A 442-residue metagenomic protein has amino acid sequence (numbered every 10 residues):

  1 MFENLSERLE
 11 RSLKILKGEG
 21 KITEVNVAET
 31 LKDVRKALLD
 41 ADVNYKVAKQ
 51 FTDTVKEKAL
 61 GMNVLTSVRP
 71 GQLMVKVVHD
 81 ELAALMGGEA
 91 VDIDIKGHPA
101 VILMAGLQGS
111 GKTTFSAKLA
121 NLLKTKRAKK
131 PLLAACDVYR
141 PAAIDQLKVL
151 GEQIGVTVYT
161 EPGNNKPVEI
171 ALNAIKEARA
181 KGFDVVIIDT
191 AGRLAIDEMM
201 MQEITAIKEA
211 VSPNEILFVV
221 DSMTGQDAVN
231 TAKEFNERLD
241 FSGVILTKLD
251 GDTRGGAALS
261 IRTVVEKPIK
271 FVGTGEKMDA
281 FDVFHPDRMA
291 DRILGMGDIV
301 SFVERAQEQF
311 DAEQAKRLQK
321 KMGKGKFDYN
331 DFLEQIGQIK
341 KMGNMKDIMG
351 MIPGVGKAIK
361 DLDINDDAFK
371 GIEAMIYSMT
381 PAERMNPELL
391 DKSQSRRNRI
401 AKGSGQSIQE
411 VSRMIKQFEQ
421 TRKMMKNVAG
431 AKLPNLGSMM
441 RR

Functional and structural regions predicted by a protein language model:
F2-E19, R288-R442: Long amphipathic alpha-helical segments used for membrane anchoring, targeting, substrate engagement, or oligomerization
R8-C136, A143-N164, A171-T190: Primarily NTPase-proximal linker/entry elements flanking Walker-type ATP/GTP-binding cores
L16, D42-N44, V78, L107 (+9 more regions): Residue-level signature of catalytic and energy-coupling elements of molecular machines, predominantly ATP/GTP-dependent
E19, N26, T66, D92-K96 (+15 more regions): Replace "in large, NTP-powered and nucleic-acid-processing enzymes" with "in large, NTP-powered factors and other
E29, D33, Q50, T54 (+9 more regions): Amphipathic alpha-helical interaction segments
G109-S110, Y139-P141, N165-P167, G192-I196 (+2 more regions): Short, small-residue-enriched loops and turns at beta-alpha junctions that line or gate enzyme active sites
K126-L132, I154-V158, D184-V186, V211-I216 (+2 more regions): Short, surface-exposed connector motifs at secondary-structure boundaries
A171-I175, R179, F183, A195 (+2 more regions): Conserved phosphate-handling catalytic cores of large alpha/beta enzymes
